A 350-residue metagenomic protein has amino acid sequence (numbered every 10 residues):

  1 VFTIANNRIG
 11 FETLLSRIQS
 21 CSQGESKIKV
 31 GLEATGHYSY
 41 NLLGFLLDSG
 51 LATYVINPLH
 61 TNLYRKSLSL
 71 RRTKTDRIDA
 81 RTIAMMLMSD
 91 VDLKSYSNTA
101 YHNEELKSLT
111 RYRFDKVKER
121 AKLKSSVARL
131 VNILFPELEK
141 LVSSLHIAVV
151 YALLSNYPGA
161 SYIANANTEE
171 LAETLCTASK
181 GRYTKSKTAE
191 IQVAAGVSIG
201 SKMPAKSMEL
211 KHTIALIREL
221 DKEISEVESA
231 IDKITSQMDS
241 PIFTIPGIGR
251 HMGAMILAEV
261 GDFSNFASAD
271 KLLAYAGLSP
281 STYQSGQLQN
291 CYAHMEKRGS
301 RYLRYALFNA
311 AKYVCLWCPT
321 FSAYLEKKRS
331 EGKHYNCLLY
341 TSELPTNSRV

Functional and structural regions predicted by a protein language model:
V1-S342, S348: A detector of single, family-specific signature residues that are central to catalytic or substrate-handling motifs
